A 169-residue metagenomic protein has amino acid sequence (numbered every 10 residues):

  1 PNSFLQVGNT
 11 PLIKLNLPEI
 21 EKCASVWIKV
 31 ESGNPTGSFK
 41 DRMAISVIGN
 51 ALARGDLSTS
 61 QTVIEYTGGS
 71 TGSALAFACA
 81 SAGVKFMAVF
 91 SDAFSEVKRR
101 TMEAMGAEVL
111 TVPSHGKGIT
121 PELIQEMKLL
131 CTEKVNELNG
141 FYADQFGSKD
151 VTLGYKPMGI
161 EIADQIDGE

Functional and structural regions predicted by a protein language model:
P1-E169: PLP-dependent amino-acid enzyme catalytic core
